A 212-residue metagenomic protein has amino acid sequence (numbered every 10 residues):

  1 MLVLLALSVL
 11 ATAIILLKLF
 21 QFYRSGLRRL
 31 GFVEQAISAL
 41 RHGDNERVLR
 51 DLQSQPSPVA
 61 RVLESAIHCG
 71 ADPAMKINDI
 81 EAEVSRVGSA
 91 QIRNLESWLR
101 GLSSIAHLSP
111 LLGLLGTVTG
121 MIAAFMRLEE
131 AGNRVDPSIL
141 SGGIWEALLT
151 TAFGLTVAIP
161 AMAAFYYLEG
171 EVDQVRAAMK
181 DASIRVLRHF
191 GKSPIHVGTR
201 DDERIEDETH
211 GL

Functional and structural regions predicted by a protein language model:
M1, S138-E169: Pore-lining and gate-forming transmembrane alpha-helices of multi-pass membrane transport proteins
M1-F22, A152, T156: Hydrophobic alpha-helical transmembrane segments
L5, S97-R100, S104-P110, L140 (+2 more regions): Internal alpha-helical transmembrane segments of multi-pass membrane proteins, especially GPCRs
A6, L10-I14, L115-I122, A158 (+1 more regions): Alpha-helical transmembrane segments
V9-I14, Y23-S25, A39, L99-L102 (+2 more regions): Short amphipathic alpha-helical segments, especially helix-boundary/capping motifs
A13-Y23, I122-F125, A163, Y167: Structural signature of transmembrane alpha-helix termini at the membrane-water interface
G26-L115, T119, A123-R134, Y167-L212: Predominantly long cytosolic amphipathic alpha-helical stalk/bundle segments
